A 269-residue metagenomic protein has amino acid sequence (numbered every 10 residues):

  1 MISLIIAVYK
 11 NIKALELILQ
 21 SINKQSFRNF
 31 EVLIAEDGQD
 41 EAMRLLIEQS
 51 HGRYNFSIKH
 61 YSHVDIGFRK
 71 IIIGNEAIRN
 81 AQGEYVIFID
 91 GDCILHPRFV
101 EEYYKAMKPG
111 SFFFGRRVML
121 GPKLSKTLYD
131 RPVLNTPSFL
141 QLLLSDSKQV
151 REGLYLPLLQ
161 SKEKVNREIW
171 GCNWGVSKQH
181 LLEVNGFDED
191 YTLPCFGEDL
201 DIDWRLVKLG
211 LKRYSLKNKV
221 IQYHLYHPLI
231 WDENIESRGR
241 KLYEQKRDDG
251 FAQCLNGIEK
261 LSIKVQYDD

Functional and structural regions predicted by a protein language model:
Q20-N29: Short, acidic, metal-binding catalytic loop of nucleotide-sugar glycosyltransferases
N29-Q39, K59-H63: Short beta-strand/loop segment that forms part of the nucleotide-sugar
E36-L46, C93: A conserved acidic beta->alpha catalytic loop
V64-A81: Glycine-rich, basic loop-to-helix element that forms the pyrophosphate-binding segment of sugar-nucleotide handling
V86: Short aromatic/hydrophobic "clamp" motif used to bind/position activated sugar donors
R98-F139: Conserved donor NDP-sugar-binding/catalytic core segment of glycosyltransferases
V133-N166: Short, flexible, basic/aromatic active-site loop/helix in glycosyltransferases
D190-D269: C-terminal catalytic/acceptor-binding lobe
